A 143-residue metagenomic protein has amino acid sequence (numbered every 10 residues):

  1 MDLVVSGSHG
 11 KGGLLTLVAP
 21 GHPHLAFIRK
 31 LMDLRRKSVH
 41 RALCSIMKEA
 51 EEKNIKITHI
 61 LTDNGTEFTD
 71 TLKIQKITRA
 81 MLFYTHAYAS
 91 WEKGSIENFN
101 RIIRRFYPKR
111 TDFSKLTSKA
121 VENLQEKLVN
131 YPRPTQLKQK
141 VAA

Functional and structural regions predicted by a protein language model:
M1-L15, K109: Mobile-element integrase/transposase regions, centering on the N-terminal DNA-binding/Zn-coordinating module
D2, L17, H24, L43 (+4 more regions): Mobile genetic element proteins and their domesticated derivatives, centered on retroelements and DNA transposons
S6-G10, V18, I28-K53: Active-site beta-loop-alpha junctions of metal-dependent nucleic acid enzymes, especially the RNase H-like/DDE
G10-H22, L72-Q75, I96: A glycine-rich, aromatic-flanked flexible loop/lid motif
P23-L25, E52-T58, F106-Y107: Short, surface-exposed connector motifs at secondary-structure boundaries
P23-R29, Y84, K109: Short small-residue beta-strand/loop micro-motif enriched in glycine and branched aliphatics
I55-D70, Y88: Acidic/histidine-rich, metal-coordinating catalytic segments
L72-A143: Charged alpha-helix within mobile-element recombinases
